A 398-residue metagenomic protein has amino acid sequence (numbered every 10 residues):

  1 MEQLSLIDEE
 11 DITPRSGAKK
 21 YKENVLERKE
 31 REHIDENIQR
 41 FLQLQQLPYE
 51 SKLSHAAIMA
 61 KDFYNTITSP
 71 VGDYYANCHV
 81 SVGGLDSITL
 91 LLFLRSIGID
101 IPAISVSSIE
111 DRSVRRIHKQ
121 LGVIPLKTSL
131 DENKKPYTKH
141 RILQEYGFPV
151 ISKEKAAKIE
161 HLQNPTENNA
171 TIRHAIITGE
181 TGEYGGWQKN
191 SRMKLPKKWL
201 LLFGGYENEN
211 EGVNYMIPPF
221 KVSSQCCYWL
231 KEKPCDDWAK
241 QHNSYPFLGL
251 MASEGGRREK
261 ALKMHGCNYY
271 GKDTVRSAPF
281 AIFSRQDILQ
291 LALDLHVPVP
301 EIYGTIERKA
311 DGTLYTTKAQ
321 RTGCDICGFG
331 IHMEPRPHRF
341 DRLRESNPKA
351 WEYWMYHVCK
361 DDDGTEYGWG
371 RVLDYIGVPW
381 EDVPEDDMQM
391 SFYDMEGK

Functional and structural regions predicted by a protein language model:
E2-D287, A292-D294, K398: ATP-dependent adenylation/nucleotidyltransferase module used to activate substrates
E2-L42, M59, D73-N77, K272-D273 (+1 more regions): ATP/NTP-dependent adenylation/nucleotidyl-transfer catalytic domains that generate, transfer, or process NMP-activated
